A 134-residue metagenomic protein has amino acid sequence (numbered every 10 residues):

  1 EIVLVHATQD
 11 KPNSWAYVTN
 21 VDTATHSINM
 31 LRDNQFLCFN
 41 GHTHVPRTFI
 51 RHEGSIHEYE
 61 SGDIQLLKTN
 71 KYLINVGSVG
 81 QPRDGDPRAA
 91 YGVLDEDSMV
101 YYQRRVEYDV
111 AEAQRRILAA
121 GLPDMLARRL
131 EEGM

Functional and structural regions predicted by a protein language model:
E1-F39, T43, R47-G54: Conserved catalytic scaffold of divalent metal-dependent phosphoesterases
R51-M134: Acidic, His/Gly-rich catalytic cores of divalent-metal-dependent hydrolytic chemistry
